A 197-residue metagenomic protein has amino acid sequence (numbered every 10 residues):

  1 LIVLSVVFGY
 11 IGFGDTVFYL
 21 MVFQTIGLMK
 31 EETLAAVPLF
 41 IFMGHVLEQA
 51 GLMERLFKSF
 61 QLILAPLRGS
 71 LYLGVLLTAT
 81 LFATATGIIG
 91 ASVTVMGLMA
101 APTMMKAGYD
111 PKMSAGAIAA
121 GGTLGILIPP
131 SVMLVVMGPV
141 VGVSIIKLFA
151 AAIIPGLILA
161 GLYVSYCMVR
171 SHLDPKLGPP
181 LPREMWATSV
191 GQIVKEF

Functional and structural regions predicted by a protein language model:
L1-F197: Alpha-helical transmembrane segments of multi-pass membrane transport proteins
